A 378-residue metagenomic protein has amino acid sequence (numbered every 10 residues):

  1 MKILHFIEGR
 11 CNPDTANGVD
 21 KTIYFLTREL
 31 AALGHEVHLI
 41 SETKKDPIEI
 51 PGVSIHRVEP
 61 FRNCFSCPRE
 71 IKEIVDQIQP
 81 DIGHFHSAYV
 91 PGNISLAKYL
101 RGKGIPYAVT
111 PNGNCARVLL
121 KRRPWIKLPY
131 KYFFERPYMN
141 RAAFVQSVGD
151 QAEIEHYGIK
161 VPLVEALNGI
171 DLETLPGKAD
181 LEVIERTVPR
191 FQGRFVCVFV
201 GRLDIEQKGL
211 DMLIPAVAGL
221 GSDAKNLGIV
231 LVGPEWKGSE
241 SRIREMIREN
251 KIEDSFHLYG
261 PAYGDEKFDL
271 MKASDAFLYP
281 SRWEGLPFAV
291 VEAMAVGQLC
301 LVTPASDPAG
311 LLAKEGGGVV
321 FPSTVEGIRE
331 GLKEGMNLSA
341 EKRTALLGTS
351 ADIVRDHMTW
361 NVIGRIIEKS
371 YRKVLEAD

Functional and structural regions predicted by a protein language model:
M1-K45, P51, N361, D378: N-terminal subdomain of nucleotide-sugar transferases
L4, Q146, R190-K208, I214-V217 (+1 more regions): Conserved donor-binding/catalytic core segment of Leloir-type glycosyltransferases
E42-K45, I170, V200-G201, G228-R242 (+1 more regions): Glycosyltransferase donor-sugar binding loop
Y132-L181: Donor nucleotide-sugar binding/catalytic pocket of nucleotide-sugar-dependent glycosyltransferases
S241-A262: Nucleotide-activated donor-binding/catalytic signature segment of Leloir-type glycosyltransferases, i.e., the conserved
R282: Aromatic "clamp/platform" in nucleotide-sugar-dependent glycosyltransferases that forms part of the donor/acceptor
L299-T303: Short hydrophobic beta-strand element within catalytic cores of glycosyltransferases and related nucleotide-activated
K314, G318-E326, E334-A340: Conserved acidic donor-binding segment of nucleotide-sugar-dependent glycosyltransferases
